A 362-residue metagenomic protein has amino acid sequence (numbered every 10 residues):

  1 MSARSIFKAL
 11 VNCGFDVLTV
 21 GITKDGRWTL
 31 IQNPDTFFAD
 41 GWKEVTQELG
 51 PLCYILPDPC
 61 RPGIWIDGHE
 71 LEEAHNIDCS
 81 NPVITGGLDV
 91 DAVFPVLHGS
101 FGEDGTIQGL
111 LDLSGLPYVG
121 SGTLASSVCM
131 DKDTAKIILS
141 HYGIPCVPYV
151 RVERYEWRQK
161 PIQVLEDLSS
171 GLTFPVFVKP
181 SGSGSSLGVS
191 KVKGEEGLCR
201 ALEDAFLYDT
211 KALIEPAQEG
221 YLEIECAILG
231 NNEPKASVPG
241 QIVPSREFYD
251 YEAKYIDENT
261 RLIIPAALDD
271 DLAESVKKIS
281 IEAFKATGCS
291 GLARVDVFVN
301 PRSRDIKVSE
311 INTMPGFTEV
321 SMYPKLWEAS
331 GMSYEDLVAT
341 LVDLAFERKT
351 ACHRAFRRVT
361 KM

Functional and structural regions predicted by a protein language model:
M1-L124, V128-M130, T134, E153-V164 (+2 more regions): ATP-binding N-terminal substructure of ATP-dependent carboxylate-amine bond-forming enzymes
M1-R4, K8, G14-V17, V83-L88 (+1 more regions): Active-site nucleotide/adenylate-binding loops and adjacent lid/helix of ATP-dependent enzymes
N12, D269-M362: ATP-dependent carboxylate activation and anion-phosphoryl transfer catalytic cores that bind Mg-ATP to form
H98-G99, S186, I242-R246, N312-L326: Glycine-rich phosphate/pyrophosphate-binding beta-alpha loops
G109-Y118, G194-C199, A329-M332: A glycine- and small-aliphatic-rich helix-loop capping segment at beta-alpha/alpha-beta transitions that lines
P117-S121, C146, A236: Short hydrophobic/aromatic-enriched beta-strand-loop microsegments
S190-K278, P301-K307: Phosphate-binding site of ATP-dependent enzymes
